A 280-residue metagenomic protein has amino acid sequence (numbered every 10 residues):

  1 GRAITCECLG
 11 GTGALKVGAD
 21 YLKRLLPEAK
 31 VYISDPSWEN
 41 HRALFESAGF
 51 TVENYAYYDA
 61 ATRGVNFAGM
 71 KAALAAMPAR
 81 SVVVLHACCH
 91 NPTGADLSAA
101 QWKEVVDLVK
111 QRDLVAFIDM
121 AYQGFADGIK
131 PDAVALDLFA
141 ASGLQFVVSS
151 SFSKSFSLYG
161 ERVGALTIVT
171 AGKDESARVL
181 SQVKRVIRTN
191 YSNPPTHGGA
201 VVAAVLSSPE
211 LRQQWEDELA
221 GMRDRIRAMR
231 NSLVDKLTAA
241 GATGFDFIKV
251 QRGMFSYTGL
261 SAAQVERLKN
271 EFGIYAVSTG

Functional and structural regions predicted by a protein language model:
G1-K110, G124-F125, A133-D137, S261: Conserved core of the PLP fold type I
E28-Y32, T189, G253-F255: Short active-site oxyanion
N54-A56, V83-C88, A116-M120, F247-K249 (+1 more regions): Short beta-strands and strand-loop turn motifs
Q111-L114, S142-L144: A short helix->loop->beta-strand "cap" motif at the edges of active sites that frequently abuts
A135-R178, Q182: Active-site PLP attachment segment
L180-G199, V205-V234: Structural signature of PLP-dependent enzymes
W215-E271: Conserved PLP-binding catalytic core of the aspartate aminotransferase-like
